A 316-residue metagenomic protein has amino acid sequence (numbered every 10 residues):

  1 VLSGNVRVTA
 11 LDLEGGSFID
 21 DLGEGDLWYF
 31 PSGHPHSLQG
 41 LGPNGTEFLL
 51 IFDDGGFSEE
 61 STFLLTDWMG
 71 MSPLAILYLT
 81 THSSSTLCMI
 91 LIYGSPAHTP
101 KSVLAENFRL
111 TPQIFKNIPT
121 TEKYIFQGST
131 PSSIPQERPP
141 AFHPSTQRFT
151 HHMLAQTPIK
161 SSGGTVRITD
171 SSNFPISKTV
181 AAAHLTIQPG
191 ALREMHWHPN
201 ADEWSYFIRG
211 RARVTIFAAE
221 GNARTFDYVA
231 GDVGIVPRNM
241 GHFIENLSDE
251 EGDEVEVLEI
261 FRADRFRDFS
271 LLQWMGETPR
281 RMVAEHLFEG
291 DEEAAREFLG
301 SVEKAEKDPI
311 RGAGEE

Functional and structural regions predicted by a protein language model:
V1, D21-P43, I51-D53, I187-G190 (+2 more regions): Conserved metal-binding segment of the jelly-roll/cupin
V1-E14, P189-L192, W197-E220, A230: Glycine- and acidic-residue-biased ligand/ion/polar-headgroup-sensing regions
V6-T9, G15-G16, S37, G45 (+5 more regions): Short loop/beta submotifs within extracellular cysteine-rich repeat domains
S17-F18, D26, A183, M195 (+3 more regions): Short, conserved secondary-structure segments in the cores of folded domains
I19, Q39-G40, F174, R193-P199 (+3 more regions): Short histidine-centered beta-strand/loop micro-motifs that create catalytic or ligand/metal-coordination sites
P43-T62, E250-L271: A short hydrophobic beta-strand segment most commonly corresponding to one strand of the jelly-roll/cupin
G56-E106, F266, L271-L287: A catalytic-pocket lid/entrance helix-loop region that shapes and gates access to the active site across common
G94, H98-Q188, E194, E289-E316: A short, N-terminal "cap"/entry segment at the start of jelly-roll beta-barrel domains of the cupin/DSBH fold
